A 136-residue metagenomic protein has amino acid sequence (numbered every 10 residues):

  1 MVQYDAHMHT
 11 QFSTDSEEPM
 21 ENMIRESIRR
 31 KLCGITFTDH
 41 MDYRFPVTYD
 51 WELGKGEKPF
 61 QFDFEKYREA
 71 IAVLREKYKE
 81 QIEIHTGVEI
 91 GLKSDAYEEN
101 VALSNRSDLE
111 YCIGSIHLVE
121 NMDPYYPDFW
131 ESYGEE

Functional and structural regions predicted by a protein language model:
M1-S94, S104: An N-terminally biased module of ancient metal coordination in phosphate/nucleic-acid-related enzymes
S16, A96, S132-E136: Alpha-helix capping and helix-coil boundary motifs
I35-H40, L109-V119: Non-cysteine beta-strand/loop elements that form the S-adenosyl-L-methionine
K77, E110, P124-Y125: Intrinsically disordered, low-complexity N-terminal regions enriched in serine/proline/glycine with scattered basic
L92-A96, E120-D123: Short, well-ordered, mixed-charge alpha-helical segments that flank or form enzyme active sites
E99: Catalytic-site microenvironment of enzymes that process N-acetyl-hexosamine-containing cell-wall polysaccharides
E120-E136: Active-site-proximal loop/helix segment associated with metal-binding centers of metalloenzymes
